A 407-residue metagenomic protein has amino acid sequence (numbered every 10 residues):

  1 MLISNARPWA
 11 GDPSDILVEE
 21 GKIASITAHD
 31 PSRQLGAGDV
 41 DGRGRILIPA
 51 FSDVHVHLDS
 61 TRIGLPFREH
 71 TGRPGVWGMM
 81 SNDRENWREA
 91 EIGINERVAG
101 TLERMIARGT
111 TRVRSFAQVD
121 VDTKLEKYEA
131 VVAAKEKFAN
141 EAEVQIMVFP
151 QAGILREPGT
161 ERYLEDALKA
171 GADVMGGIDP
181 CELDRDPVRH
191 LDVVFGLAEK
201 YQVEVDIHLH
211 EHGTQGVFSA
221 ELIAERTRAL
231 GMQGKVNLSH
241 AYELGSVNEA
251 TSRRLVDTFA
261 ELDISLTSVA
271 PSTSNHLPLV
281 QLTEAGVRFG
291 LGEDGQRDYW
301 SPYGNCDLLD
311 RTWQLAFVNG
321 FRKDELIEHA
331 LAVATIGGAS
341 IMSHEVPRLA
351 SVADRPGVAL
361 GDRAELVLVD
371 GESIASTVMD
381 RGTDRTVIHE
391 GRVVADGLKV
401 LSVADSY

Functional and structural regions predicted by a protein language model:
M1-N5, S32-G75: Replace "His-x-His-based motif
M1-Q34, I374: N-terminal metal-binding scaffold of metallo-dependent hydrolase/deaminase domains
A6, G21, G44, H55 (+8 more regions): Divalent metal-coordination and catalytic microenvironments
T61-I94, Y201, S219-N237, L255-T258 (+1 more regions): Active-site gating loops and adjacent loop-to-helix segments of metal-dependent hydrolytic enzymes
G64-F116, D122-K137, Y163-K169: Alpha-helical scaffold segments that flank or form the walls of functional sites
V148-T160, K169-L277, R288, R297: Active-site core of metal-dependent hydrolases
E225-V236, V280-G371: His/Asp/Glu-enriched, well-ordered alpha-helical/loop segment that forms or immediately abuts the divalent-metal
P347-Y407: C-terminal cap of metal-dependent C-N hydrolases
